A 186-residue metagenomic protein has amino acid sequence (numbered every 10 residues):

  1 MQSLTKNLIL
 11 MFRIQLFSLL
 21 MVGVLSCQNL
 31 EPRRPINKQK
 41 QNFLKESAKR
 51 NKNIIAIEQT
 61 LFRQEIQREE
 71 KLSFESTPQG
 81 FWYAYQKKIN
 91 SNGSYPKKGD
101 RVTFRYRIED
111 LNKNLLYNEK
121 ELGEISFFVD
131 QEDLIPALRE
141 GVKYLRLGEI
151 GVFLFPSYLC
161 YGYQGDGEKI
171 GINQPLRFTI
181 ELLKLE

Functional and structural regions predicted by a protein language model:
M1-C27: Sec-dependent bacterial lipoprotein signal peptides
C27-E186: Cross-family detector of peptidyl-prolyl cis-trans isomerase
